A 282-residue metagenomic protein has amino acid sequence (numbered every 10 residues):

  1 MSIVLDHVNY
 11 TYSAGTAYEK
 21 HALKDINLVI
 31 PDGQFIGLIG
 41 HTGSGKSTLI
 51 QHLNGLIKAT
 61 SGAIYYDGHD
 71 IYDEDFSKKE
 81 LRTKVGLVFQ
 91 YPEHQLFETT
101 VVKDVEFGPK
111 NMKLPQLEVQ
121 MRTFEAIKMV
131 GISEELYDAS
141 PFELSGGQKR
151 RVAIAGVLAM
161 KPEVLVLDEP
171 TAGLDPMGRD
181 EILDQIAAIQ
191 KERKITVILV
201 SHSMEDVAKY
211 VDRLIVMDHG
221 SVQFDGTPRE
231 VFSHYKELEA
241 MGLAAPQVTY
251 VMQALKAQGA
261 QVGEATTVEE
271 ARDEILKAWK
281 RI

Functional and structural regions predicted by a protein language model:
N54: Helix-to-loop junction immediately C-terminal to a conserved catalytic motif
G62-D73, L81: Conserved ABC transporter NBD signature motif
L117-E135: Conserved ABC ATPase "signature" region
S140-L144, Q148: Conserved ABC ATPase signature
K161: Conserved catalytic motifs of ABC-family nucleotide-binding domains
L165-D168: Catalytic Walker B motif of ABC-type/P-loop ATPase nucleotide-binding domains
H219-G220: Conserved ABC ATPase "signature" C-loop
